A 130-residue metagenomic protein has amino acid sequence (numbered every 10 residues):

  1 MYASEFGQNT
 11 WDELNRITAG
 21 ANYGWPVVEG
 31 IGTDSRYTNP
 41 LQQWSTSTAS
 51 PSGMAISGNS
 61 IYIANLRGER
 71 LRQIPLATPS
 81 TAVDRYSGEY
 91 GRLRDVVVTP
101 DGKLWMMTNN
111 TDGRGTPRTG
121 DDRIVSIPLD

Functional and structural regions predicted by a protein language model:
M1-V83, G91, W105-M107, G113-R123 (+1 more regions): Beta-propeller domain segments
S87: C-terminal subdomain of alpha/beta-hydrolase-fold enzymes, centered on the catalytic histidine and its supporting
R92-V97: Repeated scaffold domains used in trafficking and secretory/extracellular systems, primarily beta-propellers
